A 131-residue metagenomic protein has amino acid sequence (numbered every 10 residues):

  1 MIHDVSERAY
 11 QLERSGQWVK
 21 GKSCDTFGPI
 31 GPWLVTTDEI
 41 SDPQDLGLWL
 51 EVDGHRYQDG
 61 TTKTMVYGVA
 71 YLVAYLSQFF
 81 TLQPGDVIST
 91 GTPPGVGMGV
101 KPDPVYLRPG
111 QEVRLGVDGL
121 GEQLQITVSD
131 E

Functional and structural regions predicted by a protein language model:
M1: Extended Lys/Arg-rich, glycine-bearing segments that form polyanion-binding/interaction patches within enzyme domains
D4: Active-site glycine-centered loops adjacent to acidic/histidine catalytic or metal-binding residues that shape
R8-E131: Catalytic-pocket segment enriched in acidic/His residues
